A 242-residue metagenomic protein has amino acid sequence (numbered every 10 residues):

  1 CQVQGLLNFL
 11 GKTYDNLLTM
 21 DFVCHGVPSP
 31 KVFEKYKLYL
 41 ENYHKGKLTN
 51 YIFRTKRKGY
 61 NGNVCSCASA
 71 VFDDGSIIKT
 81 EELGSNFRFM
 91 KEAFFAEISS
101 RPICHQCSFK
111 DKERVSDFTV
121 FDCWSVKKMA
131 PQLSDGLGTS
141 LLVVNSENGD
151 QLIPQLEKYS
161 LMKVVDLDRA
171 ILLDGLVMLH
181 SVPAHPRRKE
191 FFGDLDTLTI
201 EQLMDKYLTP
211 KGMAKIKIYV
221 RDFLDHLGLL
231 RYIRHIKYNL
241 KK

Functional and structural regions predicted by a protein language model:
C1, C24, C104-C107: Disulfide-bonded cysteines in secreted/extracellular proteins and peptides
Q2, M20-V23, F121: Short His-Asn-centered micro-motif
Q2-L6, G26-P28: Gly/Ser/Thr-rich loops at beta-strand to alpha-helix junctions that form or flank small-molecule/cofactor-binding
L7-L10, K31-E34, N63-C67: Short acidic, glycine/serine/threonine-rich loops at helix termini
L10-F22: A short alpha->loop->secondary-structure connector
V27-Y36, A130-P131, G175: Short, charged, surface-exposed secondary-structure boundary motifs
Y39-K47: Basic phosphate/pyrophosphate-binding loop/patch that engages nucleotide-derived ligands
G46-K242: Long, compositionally biased charged/polar accessory segments in the mid-to-C-terminal portions of proteins
